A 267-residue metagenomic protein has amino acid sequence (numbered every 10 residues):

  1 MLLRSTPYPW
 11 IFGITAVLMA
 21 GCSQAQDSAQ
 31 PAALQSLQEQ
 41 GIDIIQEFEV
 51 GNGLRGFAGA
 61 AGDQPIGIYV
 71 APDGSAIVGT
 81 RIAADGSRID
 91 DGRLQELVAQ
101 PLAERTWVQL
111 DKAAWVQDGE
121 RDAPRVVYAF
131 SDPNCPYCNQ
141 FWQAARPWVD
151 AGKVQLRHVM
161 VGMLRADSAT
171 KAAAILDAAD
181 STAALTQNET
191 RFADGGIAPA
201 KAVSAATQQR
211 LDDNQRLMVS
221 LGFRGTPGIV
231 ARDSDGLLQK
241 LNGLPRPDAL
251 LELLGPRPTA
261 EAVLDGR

Functional and structural regions predicted by a protein language model:
M1-I11: Bacterial N-terminal signal peptides that target proteins for export
L2, Q26-Q38, D43-R55, G59-V78 (+1 more regions): C-terminal cap of thioredoxin/glutaredoxin-like
P9-A20: Bacterial N-terminal signal peptides
C22-Q24: Bacterial signal peptide processing site
G74-Q100: A short, surface-exposed interaction/processing loop segment used at functional sites
A99-R105, V149: C-terminal low-complexity, charged extensions that often adopt amphipathic alpha-helices
W107-R125: A short beta-strand-turn-helix
A123-P133, N139-V203, V219, F223-R224 (+3 more regions): Structural alpha/beta surface segment adjacent to cysteine/selenocysteine redox centers across thiol/disulfide enzymes
